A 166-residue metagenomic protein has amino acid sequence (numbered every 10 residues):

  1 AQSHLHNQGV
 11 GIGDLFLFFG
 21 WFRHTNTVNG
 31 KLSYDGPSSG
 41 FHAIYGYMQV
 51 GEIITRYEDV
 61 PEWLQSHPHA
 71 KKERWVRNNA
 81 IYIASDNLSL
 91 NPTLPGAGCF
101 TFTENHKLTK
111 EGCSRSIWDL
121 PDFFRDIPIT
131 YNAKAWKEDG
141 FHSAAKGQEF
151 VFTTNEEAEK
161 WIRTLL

Functional and structural regions predicted by a protein language model:
A1-F41: Short N-terminal edge-element motif at the start of the domain
F19, G51-I54: Mid-sequence acidic-hydrophobic segments that form the walls of catalytic/ligand-binding cavities or oligomerization
G40-Y45, I53-L166: Contiguous surface segments at macromolecular interaction interfaces
